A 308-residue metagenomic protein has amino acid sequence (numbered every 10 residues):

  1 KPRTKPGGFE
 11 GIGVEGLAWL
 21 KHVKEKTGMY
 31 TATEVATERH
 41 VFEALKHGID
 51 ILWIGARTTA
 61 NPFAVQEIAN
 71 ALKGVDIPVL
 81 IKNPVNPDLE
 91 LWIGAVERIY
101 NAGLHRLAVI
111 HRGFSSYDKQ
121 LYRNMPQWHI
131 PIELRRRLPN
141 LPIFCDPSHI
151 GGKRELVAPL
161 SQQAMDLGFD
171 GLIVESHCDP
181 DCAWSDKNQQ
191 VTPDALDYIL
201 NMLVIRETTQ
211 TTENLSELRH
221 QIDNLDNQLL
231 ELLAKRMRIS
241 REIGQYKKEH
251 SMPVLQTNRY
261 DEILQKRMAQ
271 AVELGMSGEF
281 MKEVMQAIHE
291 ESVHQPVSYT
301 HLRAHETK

Functional and structural regions predicted by a protein language model:
K1-V14, C178-W184, G244-H250: Glycine-rich, proline-tolerant flexible connector loops at the mouths of alpha/beta enzymes
P2-I49, P62-F63: N-terminal active-site wall of soluble small-molecule enzyme domains
G7-W19, R39, R57-K73, D88-G94 (+2 more regions): Active-site-adjacent beta->alpha loops and helix N-cap segments on the catalytic face of soluble alpha/beta enzymes
E10-Y30, A71-G74, I132-N140, V191-R206: Alpha-helix-loop-beta-strand connector modules within alpha/beta enzyme cores
Y30-T37, D50-P62, P78-P87, I110: Catalytic beta/alpha-barrel core
A56-T59, L167-D186: Glycine-rich phosphate-binding active-site loops on the catalytic face of alpha/beta enzymes
L72-S176: Catalytic alpha/beta core domains of metabolic enzymes, predominantly
T300-T307: Conserved small/polar residues in nucleotide/adenosyl-binding loops
